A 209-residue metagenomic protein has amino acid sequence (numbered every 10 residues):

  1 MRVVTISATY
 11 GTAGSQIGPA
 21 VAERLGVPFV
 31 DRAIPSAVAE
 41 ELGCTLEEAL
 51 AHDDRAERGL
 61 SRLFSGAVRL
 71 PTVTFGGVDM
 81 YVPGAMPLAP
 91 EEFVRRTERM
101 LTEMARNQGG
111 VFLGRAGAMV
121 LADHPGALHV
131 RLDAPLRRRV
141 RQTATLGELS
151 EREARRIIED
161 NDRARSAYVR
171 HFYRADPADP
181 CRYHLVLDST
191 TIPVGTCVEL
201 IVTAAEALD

Functional and structural regions predicted by a protein language model:
M1-A8, Q108: Pre-Walker A (Motif I) flank of P-loop NTPase domains
I6-V21: Glycine-rich phosphate-binding P-loop
V27-A39: Short beta-strand-centered segment that lines the nucleotide-binding/catalytic pocket of NTP-utilizing
A39-G109: ATP-dependent small-molecule kinase phosphotransfer cores that center on conserved nucleotide phosphate-binding segments
E57-R69, V73, S150-G195: Small-molecule kinase domains that catalyze NTP-dependent phosphoryl transfer to phosphate-bearing small molecules
E98, V194-V202: Short, amphipathic alpha-helical "lid/cap" segments that border enzyme active or binding sites
M104, G110, A116-D123: RNA pseudouridine synthases
D123-T145, S150-D160: Conserved phosphate-donor/acceptor-positioning beta-strand/loop module used by diverse small-molecule
